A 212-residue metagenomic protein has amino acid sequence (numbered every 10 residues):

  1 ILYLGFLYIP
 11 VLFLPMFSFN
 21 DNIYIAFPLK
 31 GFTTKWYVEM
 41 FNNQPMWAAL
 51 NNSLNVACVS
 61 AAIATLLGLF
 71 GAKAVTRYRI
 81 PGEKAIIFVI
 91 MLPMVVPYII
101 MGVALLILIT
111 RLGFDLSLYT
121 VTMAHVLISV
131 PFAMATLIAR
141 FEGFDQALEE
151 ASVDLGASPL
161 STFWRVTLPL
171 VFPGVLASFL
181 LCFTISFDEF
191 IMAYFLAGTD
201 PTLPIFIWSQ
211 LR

Functional and structural regions predicted by a protein language model:
I1-Q44, A48-N51, N55: N-terminal, non-cleaved signal-anchor transmembrane helix
I1-V11, M134-Q146, P159-D188: Transmembrane alpha-helices
Y8-N22, N52, G102-G113, V121 (+4 more regions): A structural signal for multi-pass alpha-helical bundles of membrane permease subunits that mediate small-molecule
N22-Y24, T34-P45, F187-R212: Interhelical loop and adjacent transmembrane-helix boundary motif in polytopic membrane transport permeases
I25, L29, T34, G82-E83 (+3 more regions): Membrane-interfacial helix termini and adjacent extracytoplasmic/periplasmic loops of multi-pass transporters
W47, N51, N55-L67, G71 (+4 more regions): Hydrophobic alpha-helical transmembrane segments of multipass integral membrane proteins, especially permease/channel
L50, V75, L92, A147-L155: Short hydrophobic faces within alpha-helices
C58-I90, V103, I107, Q146-A147 (+1 more regions): Transmembrane-helix boundary motif in ABC transporter permease subunits
